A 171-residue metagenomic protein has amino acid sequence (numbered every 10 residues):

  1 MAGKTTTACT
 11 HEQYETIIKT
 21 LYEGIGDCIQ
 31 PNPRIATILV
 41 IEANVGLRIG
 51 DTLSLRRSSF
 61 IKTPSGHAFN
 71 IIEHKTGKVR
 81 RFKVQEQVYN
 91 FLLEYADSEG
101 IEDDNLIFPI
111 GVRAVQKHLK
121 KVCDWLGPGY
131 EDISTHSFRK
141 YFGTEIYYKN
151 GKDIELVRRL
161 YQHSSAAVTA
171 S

Functional and structural regions predicted by a protein language model:
M1-K19, G77-E86: DNA breakage-rejoining catalytic core of tyrosine-based enzymes
T7, H11-V45: Basic, Lys/Arg- and aromatic-enriched nucleic-acid-binding interface segment
Y14-E15, Q85-Y130: Active-site/catalytic core of tyrosine-dependent DNA strand-transfer enzymes
L21-Q30, D103, K117-R159: Short, basic (Lys/Arg/His-rich) helix/loop patches that form interaction surfaces in the mid-to-C-terminal regions
E42-S65, E155: Short, charged phosphate-coordinating catalytic segments
S54-Y89: Conserved tyrosine-mediated DNA breakage-rejoining catalytic core shared by Y-recombinases
S59-P64, K152-S171: Short, polar N-cap/turn motifs at the start of nucleic acid-interacting alpha helices
